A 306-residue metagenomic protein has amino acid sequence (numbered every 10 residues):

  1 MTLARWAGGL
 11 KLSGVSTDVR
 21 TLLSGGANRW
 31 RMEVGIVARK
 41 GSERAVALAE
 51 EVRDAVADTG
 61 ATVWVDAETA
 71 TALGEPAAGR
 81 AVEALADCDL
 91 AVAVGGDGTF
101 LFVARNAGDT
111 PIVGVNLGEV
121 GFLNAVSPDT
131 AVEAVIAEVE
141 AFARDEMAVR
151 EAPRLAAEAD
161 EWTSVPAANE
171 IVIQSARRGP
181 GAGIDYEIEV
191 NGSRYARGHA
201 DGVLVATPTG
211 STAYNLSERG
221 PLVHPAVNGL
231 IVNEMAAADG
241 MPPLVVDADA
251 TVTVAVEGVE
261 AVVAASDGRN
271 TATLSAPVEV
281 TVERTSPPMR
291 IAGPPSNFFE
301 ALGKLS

Functional and structural regions predicted by a protein language model:
W6, K11-L90, D129-V149, A159-S164: ATP/NTP phosphate-donor binding region
G41, G96-T99, G118, T209-S211: Short glycine-rich anion-binding loops that position phosphate/pyrophosphate groups of nucleotides and phosphorylated
A45, G98-V103, R197, T212-L216: Short glycine/serine/threonine-rich phosphate/pyrophosphate-binding segments that cradle anionic phosphate groups
D89-D97, A104-A107: N-terminal glycine-rich "phosphate-gripper" loop used for MgATP/nucleotide binding and carboxylate activation
A107-V115: Gly/Ser-rich helix-loop-strand patches that form or flank binding pockets for ribonucleotide-derived cofactors
E119-S193, A200: Catalytic core of DAGKc-family lipid kinases
A176, V190-N191, G240-S306: ATP/nucleoside-binding phosphotransfer catalytic cores, i.e., glycine-rich phosphate-binding loops
G181-G183, A196-G240: Gly/Ser/Thr-rich active-site loops/lids in small-molecule metabolic enzymes that frequently grip phosphoryl groups
